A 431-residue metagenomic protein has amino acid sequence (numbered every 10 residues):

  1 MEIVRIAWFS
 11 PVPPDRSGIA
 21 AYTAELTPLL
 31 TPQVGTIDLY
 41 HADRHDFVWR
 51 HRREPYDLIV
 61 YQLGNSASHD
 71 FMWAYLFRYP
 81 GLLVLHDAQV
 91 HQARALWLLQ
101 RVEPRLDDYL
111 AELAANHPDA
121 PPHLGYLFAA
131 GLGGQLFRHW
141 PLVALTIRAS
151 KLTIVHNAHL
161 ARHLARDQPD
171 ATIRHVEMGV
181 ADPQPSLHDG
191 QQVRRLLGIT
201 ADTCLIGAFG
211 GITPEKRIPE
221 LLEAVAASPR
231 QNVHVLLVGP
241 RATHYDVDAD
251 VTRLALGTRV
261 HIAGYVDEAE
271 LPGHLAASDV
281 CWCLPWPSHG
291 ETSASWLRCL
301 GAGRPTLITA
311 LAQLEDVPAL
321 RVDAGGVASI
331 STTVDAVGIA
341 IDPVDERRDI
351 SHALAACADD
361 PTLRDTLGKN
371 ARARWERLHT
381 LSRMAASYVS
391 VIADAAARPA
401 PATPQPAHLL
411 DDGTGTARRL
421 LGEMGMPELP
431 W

Functional and structural regions predicted by a protein language model:
K151, A276-E291, R304-P305: Acidic donor-binding loop of glycosyltransferase active sites
P185-I199: A short helix/loop element that forms part of the nucleotide-sugar donor recognition site in Leloir-type
T200-K216, L222-V225, L236: Conserved donor-binding/catalytic core segment of Leloir-type glycosyltransferases
F209, H234-D248: Glycosyltransferase donor-sugar binding loop
V247-A269, V337: Nucleotide-activated donor-binding/catalytic signature segment of Leloir-type glycosyltransferases, i.e., the conserved
P305-T309, A324-G326: Short hydrophobic beta-strand element within catalytic cores of glycosyltransferases and related nucleotide-activated
E315-A355, T362: Change "using UDP/GDP/dTDP sugars" to "using nucleotide sugars
L363-D365, K369-W431: C-terminal amphipathic helix plus adjacent low-complexity, charged tail appended to glycosyltransferase catalytic
